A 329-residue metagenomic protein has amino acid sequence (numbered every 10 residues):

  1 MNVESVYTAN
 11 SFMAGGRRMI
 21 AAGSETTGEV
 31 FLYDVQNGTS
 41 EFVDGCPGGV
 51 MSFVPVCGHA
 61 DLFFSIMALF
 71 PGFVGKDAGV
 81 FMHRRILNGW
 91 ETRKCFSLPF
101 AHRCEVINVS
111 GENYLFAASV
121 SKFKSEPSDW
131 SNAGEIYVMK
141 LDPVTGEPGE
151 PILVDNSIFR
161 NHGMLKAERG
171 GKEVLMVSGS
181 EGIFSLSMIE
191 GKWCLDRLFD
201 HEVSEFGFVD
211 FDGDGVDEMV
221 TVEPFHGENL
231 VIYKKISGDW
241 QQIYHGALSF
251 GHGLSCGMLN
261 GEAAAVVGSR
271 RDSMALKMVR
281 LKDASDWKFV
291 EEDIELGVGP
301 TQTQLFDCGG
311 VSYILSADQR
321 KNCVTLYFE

Functional and structural regions predicted by a protein language model:
M1-E329: Beta-propeller-forming repeat regions
